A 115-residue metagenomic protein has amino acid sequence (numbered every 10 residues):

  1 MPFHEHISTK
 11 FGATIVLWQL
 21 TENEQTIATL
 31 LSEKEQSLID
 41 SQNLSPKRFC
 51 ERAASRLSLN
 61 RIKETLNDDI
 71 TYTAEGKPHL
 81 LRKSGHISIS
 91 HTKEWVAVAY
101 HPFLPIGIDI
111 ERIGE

Functional and structural regions predicted by a protein language model:
M1-E115: Core catalytic alpha/beta fold that binds nucleotide/phospho-ligands
